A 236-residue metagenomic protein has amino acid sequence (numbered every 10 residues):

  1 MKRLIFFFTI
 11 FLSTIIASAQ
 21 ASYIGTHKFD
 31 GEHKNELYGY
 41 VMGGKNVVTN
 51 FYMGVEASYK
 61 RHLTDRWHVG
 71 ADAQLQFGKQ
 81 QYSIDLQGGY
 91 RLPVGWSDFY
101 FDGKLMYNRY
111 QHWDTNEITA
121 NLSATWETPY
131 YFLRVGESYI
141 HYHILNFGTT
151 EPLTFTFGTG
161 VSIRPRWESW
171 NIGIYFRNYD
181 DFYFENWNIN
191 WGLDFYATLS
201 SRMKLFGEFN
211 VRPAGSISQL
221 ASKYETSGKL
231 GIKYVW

Functional and structural regions predicted by a protein language model:
A19-F77, K233-V235: Short glycine/proline- and aromatic-enriched beta-strand/turn motifs that initiate or cap beta-hairpins
H33-N35, T49-V55, Q80-I84, D114-A120 (+5 more regions): Residues that define the transmembrane beta-barrel architecture of outer-membrane proteins
N35-L37, L63-V69, P93-F101, P129-V135 (+2 more regions): Repeated loop/turn-to-beta-strand initiation elements of outer-membrane beta-barrel proteins
G39-K45, A71-L75, G103-Y107, L122-A124 (+5 more regions): Transmembrane beta-barrel strands of outer-membrane/channel proteins
G43, A57-R61, L86-Y90, L122-T128 (+4 more regions): Residues on the lipid-exposed face of transmembrane beta-strands in outer-membrane beta-barrel proteins
G43-F51, F77-Q81, V94, Y107-W113 (+4 more regions): Gram-negative outer-membrane beta-barrel proteins
T115-D181: Detector for outer-membrane/organellar transmembrane beta-barrel domains, recognizing the amphipathic beta-strand
F184-W236: Predominantly the C-terminal beta-signal and adjacent terminal strand-loop region of outer-membrane beta-barrel
